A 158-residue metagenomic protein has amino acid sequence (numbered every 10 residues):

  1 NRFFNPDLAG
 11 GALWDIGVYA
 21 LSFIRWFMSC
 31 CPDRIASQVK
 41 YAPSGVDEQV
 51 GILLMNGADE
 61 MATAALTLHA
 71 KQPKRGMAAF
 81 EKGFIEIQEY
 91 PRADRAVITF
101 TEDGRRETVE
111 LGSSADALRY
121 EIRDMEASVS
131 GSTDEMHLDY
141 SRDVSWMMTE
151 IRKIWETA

Functional and structural regions predicted by a protein language model:
N1-F3, F100-G104: Short, basic/glycine-rich phosphate-binding loops at helix/coil junctions that contact nucleotide phosphates
N1-I35: Predominantly a Rossmann-like dinucleotide-binding segment in NAD(P)-dependent oxidoreductases
D7-W14, E107-D116: A short glycine-threonine-serine/GTX helix/turn-capping micro-motif
W14, V18, A115-R119, E135: Electropositive phosphate-/nucleotide-binding environments in soluble metabolic enzymes
V18-L21, A79, R119, R123 (+1 more regions): Generic alpha-helical structural signal
L21-A93, G112, I122-S128, S132: Contiguous beta-strand/loop segments that form the cofactor/metal-binding neighborhood of enzyme cores
G57, D124-A158: C-terminal helix-rich "cap/oligomerization" subdomain common to oxidoreductases
R95-T99, R106-E110: Ser/Thr- (and often Asn-) enriched beta-sheet segments in non-cytosolic proteins
